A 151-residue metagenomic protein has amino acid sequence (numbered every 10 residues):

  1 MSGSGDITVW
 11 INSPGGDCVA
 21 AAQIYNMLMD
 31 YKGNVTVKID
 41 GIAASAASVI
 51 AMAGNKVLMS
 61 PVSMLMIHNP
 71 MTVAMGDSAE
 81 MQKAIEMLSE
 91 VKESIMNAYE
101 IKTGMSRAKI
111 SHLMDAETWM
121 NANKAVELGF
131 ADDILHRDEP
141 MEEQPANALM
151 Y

Functional and structural regions predicted by a protein language model:
M1-A46, A53-Y151: N-terminal organellar transit peptides
